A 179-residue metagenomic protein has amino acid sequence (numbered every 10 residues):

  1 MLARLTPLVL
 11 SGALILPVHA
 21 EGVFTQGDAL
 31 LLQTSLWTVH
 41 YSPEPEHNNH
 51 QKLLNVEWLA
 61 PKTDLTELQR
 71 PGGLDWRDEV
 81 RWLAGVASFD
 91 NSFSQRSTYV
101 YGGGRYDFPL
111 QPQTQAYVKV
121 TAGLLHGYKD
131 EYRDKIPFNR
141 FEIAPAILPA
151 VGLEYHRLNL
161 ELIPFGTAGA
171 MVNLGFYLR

Functional and structural regions predicted by a protein language model:
M1-G27: Cleavable N-terminal export/targeting peptides
H19-D28, P61-R81, D107-V118: Short loop/turn motifs that connect adjacent beta-strands in outer-membrane beta-barrel proteins
A20-T66, A87-S88, Y99: Short glycine/proline- and aromatic-enriched beta-strand/turn motifs that initiate or cap beta-hairpins
D28-T34, V80-A84, V100, A116-V120 (+2 more regions): Transmembrane beta-strands of outer-membrane beta-barrel proteins
L32-T38, R81-D90, P149-V151, Y155-T167: Transmembrane beta-strand segments that form the barrel wall of outer-membrane beta-barrel proteins
S42-N48, S88-T98, F141-I143, N159-F176: Solvent-exposed loop/turn segments connecting transmembrane beta-strands in outer-membrane beta-barrel proteins
Q51-K62, L74-D75, T98-L110, R140-I143 (+2 more regions): Feature captures outer-membrane beta-barrel proteins of Gram-negative bacteria and organelles
T121-A144: Outer-membrane beta-barrel translocator/channel fold
